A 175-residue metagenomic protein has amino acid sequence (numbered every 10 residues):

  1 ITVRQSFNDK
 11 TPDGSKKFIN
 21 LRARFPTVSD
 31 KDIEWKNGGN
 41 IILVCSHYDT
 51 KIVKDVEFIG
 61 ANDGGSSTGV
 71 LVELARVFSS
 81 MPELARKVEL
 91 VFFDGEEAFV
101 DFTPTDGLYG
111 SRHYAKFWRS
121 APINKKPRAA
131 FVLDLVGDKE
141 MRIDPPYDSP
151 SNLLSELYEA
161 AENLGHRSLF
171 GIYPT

Functional and structural regions predicted by a protein language model:
I1-G38, F170: A non-catalytic alpha/beta surface segment that caps or lines the substrate-entry region of metallo-dependent hydrolase
R4, R22-R24, I41-C45, E89-F92 (+2 more regions): Structural recognition of the beta-strand scaffold that forms the well-ordered cores of secreted hydrolase catalytic
N8-T11, V28-S29, Y48-I52, G95-F99 (+3 more regions): Solvent-exposed loop/turn segments at secondary-structure junctions within structured extracellular/periplasmic domains
K17-L21, N40, S67-V70, L74: Generic hydrophobic, aliphatic-rich segments that mediate packing or membrane embedding
T27-N40, D101-T105, S120-I123: Intrinsically disordered, low-complexity coil segments
N40-I42, Y48-E57: Glycine/charged-rich beta-loop-alpha catalytic/anionic-binding loops adjacent to active sites
D55-A160, L164-S168: Acidic/histidine-rich catalytic neighborhood of metal-dependent amide-processing enzymes
